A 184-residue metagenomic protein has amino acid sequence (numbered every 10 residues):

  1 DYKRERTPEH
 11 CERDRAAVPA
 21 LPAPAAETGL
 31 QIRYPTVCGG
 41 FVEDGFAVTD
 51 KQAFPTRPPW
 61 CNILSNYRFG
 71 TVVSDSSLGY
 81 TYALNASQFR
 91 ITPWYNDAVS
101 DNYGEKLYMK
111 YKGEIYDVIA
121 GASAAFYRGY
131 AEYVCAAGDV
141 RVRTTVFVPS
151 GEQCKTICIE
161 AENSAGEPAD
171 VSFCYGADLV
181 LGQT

Functional and structural regions predicted by a protein language model:
D1-T184: Anionic coordination/interaction segments
